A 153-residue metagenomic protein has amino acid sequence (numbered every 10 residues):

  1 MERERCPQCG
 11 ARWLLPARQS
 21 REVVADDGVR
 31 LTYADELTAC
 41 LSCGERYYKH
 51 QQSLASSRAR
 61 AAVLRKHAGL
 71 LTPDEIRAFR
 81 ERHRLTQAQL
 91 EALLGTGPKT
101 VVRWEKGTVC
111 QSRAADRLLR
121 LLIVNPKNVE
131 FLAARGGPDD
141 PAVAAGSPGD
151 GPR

Functional and structural regions predicted by a protein language model:
M1-L70, V124-D150: N-terminal flexible/basic segments that precede or flank functional cores
W13, D35, A39, H83 (+4 more regions): Functionally constrained cores in energy, signaling, and assembly domains
Y48-A114: Extended interfacial segments that mediate partner engagement and assembly in macromolecular machines
G95-R153: C-terminal charged interaction modules
